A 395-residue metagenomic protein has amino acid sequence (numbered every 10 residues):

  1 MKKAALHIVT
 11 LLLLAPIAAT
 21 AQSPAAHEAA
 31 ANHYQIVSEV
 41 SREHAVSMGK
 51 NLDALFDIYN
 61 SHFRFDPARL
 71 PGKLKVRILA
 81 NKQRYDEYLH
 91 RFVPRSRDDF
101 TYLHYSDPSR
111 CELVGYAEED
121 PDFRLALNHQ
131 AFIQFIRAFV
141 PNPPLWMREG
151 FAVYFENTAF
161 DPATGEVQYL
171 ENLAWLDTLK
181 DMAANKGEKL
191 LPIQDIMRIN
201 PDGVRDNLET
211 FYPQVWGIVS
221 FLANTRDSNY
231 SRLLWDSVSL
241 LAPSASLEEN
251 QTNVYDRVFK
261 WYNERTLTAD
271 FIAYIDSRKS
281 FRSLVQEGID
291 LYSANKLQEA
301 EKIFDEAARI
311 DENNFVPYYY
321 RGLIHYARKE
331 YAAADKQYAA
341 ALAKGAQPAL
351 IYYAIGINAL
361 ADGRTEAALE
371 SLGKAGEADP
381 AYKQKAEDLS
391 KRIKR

Functional and structural regions predicted by a protein language model:
Q22-R148, F155-P162, N185-E188, M197-E209 (+1 more regions): Juxtacatalytic substrate-recognition/specificity segment
E119-D120, L145-Q286: Long, contiguous interaction/recruitment modules in multidomain scaffold/adaptor proteins
V153, S220, I289, L323 (+2 more regions): Residue-level recognition of tetratricopeptide repeat
F281, F315-V316, P348-L350, Y382-Q384: Helix-start (N-cap) detector for alpha-helical repeat units in TPR-like alpha-solenoids, especially tetratricopeptide
I310, K344, E377-A378: Structural marker of alpha-solenoid helical repeat scaffolds
Y320, A354, D388-L389: Canonical tetratricopeptide repeat
